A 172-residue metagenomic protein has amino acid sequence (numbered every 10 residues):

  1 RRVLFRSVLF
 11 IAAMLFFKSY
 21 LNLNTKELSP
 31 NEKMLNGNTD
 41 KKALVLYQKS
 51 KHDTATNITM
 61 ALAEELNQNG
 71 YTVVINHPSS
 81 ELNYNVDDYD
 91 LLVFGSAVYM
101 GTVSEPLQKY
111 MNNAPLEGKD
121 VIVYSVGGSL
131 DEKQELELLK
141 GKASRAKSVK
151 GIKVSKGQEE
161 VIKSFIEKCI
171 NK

Functional and structural regions predicted by a protein language model:
V3-L4: Short, small-residue-biased leader/transition segments that mark boundaries at the very start of proteins
S7-K26: Membrane-interface motif at the C-terminal end of an N-terminal transmembrane signal
Y20-K42: N-terminal signal-anchor transmembrane helix
M34-E65: Short extracytoplasmic
S50-D53, S80-N83, V98-T102, G127-D131 (+1 more regions): Solvent-exposed loop/turn segments at secondary-structure junctions within structured extracellular/periplasmic domains
N69-N83: A short, well-structured beta->alpha microelement
N112-K119, A143: Short, conserved loop/helix-junction motifs that constitute active-site signature segments in enzyme catalytic cores
L130-S164: Short, glycine-/small-residue-rich phosphate/pyrophosphate-handling segment
